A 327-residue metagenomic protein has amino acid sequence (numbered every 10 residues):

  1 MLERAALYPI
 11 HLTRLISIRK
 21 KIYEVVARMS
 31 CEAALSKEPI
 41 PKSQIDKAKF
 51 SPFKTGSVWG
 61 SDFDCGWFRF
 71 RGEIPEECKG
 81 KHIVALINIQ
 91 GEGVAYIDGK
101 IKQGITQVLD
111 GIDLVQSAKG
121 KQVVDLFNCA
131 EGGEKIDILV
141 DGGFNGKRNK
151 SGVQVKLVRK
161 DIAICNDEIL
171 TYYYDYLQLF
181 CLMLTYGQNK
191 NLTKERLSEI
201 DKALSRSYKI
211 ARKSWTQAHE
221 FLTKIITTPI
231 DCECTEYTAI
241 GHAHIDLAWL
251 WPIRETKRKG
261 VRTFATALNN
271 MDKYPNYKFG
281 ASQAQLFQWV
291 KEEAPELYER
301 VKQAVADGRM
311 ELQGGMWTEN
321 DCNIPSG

Functional and structural regions predicted by a protein language model:
M1-G327: Carbohydrate-active enzymes and regulators
